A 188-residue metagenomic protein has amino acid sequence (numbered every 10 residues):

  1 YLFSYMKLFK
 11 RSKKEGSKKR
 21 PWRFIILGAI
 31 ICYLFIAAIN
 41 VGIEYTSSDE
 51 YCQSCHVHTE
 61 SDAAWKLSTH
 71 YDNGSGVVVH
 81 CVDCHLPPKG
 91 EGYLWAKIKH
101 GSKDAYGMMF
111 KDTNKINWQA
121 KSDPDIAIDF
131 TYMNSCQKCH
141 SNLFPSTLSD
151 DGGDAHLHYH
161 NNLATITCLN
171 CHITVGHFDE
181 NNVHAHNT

Functional and structural regions predicted by a protein language model:
Y5-T188: Short sequence/structural segments immediately N-terminal
